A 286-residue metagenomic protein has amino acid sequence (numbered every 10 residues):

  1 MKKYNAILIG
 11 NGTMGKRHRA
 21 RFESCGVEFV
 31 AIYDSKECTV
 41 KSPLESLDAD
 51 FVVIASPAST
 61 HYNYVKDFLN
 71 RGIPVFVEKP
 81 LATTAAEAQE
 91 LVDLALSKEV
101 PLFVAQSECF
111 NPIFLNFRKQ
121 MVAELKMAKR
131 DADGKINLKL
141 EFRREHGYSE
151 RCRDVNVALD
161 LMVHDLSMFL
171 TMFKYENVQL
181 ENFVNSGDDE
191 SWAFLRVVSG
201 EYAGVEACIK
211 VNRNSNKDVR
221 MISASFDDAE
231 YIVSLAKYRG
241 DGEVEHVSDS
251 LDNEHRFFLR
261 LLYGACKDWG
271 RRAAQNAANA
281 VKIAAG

Functional and structural regions predicted by a protein language model:
M1-C38, L259: N-terminal Rossmann-like dinucleotide-binding module
M1-K3, L8-I9, C38-K41, F51-S56 (+3 more regions): C-terminal helix-rich "cap/oligomerization" subdomain common to oxidoreductases
H18, E37-L94: Beta-loop-alpha module in the N-terminal Rossmann-like domain of NAD(P)-dependent dehydrogenases, especially those
R71-I73, K98-P101, Y202: A short helix->loop->beta-strand "cap" motif at the edges of active sites that frequently abuts
A82-C152: A contiguous active-site-proximal alpha/beta segment in oxidoreductase catalytic domains
Y148-K217, Q275-A278, K282: Rossmann-like dinucleotide-binding domain that binds NAD(P)(H)
N185-D188, Y202-R260, C266-G270: NAD(P)-dinucleotide binding in Rossmann-like oxidoreductases
